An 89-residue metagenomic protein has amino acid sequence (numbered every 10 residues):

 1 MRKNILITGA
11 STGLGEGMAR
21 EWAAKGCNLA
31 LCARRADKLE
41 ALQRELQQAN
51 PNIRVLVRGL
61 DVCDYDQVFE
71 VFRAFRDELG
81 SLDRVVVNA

Functional and structural regions predicted by a protein language model:
G9-G13: Conserved glycine-rich cofactor-binding loop
W22: Aromatic pocket-lining residues of Rossmann-like dinucleotide-binding sites
K25-L42: Conserved glycine-rich Rossmann-like NAD(P)H-binding loop of the short-chain dehydrogenase/reductase
V55-V57: Hydrophobic/aromatic anchor residues within beta-strands of the central parallel beta-sheet of Rossmann-like
G59-E70: The beta1-alpha1 cofactor-binding region of Rossmann-like NAD(H)/NADP(H)-dependent oxidoreductases
D83-R84: Conserved catalytic-site loops of classical short-chain dehydrogenases/reductases
N88-A89: Conserved NAD(P)H cofactor-binding loop of Rossmann-fold oxidoreductase domains
